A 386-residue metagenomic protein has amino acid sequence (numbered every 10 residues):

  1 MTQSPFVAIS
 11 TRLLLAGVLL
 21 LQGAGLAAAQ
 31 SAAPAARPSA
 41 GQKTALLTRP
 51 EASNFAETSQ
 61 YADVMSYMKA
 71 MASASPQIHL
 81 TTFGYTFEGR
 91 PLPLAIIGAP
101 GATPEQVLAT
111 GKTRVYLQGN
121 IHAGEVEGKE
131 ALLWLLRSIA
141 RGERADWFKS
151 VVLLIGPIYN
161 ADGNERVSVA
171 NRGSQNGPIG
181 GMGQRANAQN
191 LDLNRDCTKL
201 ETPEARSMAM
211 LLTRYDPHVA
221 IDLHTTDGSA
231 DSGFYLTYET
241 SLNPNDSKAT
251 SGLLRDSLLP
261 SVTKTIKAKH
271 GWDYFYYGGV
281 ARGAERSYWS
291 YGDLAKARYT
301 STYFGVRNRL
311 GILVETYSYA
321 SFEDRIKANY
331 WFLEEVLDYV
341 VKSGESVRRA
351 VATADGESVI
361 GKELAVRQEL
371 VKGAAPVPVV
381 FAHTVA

Functional and structural regions predicted by a protein language model:
M1-I9: N-terminal secretory signal peptides that target proteins for export/translocation
S10-G23: Bacterial N-terminal signal peptides
A16, L26-A27, R195: Cleavable N-terminal signal peptides
A27-P34: Boundary at the C-terminal end of the N-terminal hydrophobic targeting segment
G41-A56, L117-G119, L191-D192: Acidic/histidine-rich, surface-exposed loop or edge segments in extracytoplasmic proteins
A62-V115: Soluble metallo-hydrolase cores and metallopeptidase-like ectodomains found primarily in the secretory/periplasmic
A109-G119, V126-S287, G292-A295: Active-site/substrate-binding loop(s) of hydrolase catalytic cores
Y274, G278-A386: Hard-cation-handling environments
